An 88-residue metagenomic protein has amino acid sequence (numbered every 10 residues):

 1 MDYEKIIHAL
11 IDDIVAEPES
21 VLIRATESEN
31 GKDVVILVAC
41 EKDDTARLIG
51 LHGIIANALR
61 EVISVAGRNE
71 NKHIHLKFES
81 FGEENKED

Functional and structural regions predicted by a protein language model:
M1-A46, I55-A58, V62-D88: RNA-contacting regions in translation and RNA-metabolism proteins, encompassing KH/S1 modules where present
I49: The feature captures the beta-strand-to-loop junction immediately N-terminal to the Walker
